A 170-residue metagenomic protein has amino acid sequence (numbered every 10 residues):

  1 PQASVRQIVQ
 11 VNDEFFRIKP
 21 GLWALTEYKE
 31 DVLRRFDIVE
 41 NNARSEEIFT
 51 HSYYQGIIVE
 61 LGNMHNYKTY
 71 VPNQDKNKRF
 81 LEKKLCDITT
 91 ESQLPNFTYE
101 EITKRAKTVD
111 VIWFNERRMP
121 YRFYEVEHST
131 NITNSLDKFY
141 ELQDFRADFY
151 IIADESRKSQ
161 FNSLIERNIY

Functional and structural regions predicted by a protein language model:
Q2-N42: Charged low-complexity interaction tracts in eukaryotic proteins
V9, I58-N66, I165-I169: Hydrophobic, Leu/Ile/Phe/Ala-enriched alpha-helical segments that form helix-helix packing faces
D13-E14, Y67, A147: Short aromatic/hydrophobic-glycine micro-motifs
E30, R34-N73: Nuclease catalytic cores
E47, N63, V71-R118: Active-site metal-binding core of divalent-cation-utilizing nuclease and nuclease-like domains
P95-V109, N115-Y170: Catalytic cores of nucleic-acid endonucleases
